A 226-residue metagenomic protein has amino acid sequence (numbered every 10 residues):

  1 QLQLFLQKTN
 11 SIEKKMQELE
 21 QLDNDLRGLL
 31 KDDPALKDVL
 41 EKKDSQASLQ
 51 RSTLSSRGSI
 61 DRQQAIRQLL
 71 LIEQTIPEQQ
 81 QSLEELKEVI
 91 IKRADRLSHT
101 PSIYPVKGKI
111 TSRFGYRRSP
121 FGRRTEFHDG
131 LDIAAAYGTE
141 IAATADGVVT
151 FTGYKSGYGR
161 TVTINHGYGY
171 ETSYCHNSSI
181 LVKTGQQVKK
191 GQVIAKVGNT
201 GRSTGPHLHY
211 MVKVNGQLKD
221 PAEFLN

Functional and structural regions predicted by a protein language model:
Q1-R113: Non-catalytic extracellular/periplasmic "stalk" and linker regions immediately N-terminal to catalytic or recognition
I103-N226: Catalytic cores of peptidoglycan-degrading enzymes
